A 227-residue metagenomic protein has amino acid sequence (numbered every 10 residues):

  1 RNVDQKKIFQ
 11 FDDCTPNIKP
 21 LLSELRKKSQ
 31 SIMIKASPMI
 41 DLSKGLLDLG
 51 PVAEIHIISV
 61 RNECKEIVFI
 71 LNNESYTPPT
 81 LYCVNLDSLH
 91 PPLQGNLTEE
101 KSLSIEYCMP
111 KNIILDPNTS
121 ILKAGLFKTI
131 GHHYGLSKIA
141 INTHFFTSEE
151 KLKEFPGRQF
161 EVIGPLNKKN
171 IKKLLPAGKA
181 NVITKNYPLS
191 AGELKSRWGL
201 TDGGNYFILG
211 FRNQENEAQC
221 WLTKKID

Functional and structural regions predicted by a protein language model:
R1-D227: SAM-dependent transferase fold signal centered on methyltransferase-like domains, encompassing both Class I
